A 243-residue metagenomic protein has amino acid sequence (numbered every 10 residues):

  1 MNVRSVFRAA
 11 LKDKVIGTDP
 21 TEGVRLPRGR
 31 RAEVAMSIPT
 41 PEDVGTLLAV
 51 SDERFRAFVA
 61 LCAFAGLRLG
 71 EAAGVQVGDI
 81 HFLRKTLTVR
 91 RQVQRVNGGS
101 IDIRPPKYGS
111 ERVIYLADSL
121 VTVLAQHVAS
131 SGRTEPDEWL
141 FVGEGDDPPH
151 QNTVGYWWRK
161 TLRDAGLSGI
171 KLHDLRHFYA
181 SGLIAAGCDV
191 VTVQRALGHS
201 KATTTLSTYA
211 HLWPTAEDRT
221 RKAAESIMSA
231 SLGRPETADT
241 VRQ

Functional and structural regions predicted by a protein language model:
M1, G45, T122, G155-Y156: Surface-exposed alpha-helical interface segments used for non-catalytic interactions
M1-A10, V24, L116, V154: Non-catalytic DNA-binding core/recognition domains of DNA-processing enzymes
R8-G17, A125-A129: Arg/Lys-rich amphipathic alpha helix in sigma70-family domain 2
K12-V75, L83, Q94-R95, K107-E111 (+3 more regions): Basic, Lys/Arg- and aromatic-enriched nucleic-acid-binding interface segment
T46-R56, A65, I114, A129-P148 (+2 more regions): Short, basic (Lys/Arg/His-rich) helix/loop patches that form interaction surfaces in the mid-to-C-terminal regions
A49, R84, V93-T122, Q126 (+5 more regions): C-terminal secondary-structure termini that scaffold catalytic or DNA-interacting sites
D79-T86, G169, C188-A210, D218: Short, polar N-cap/turn motifs at the start of nucleic acid-interacting alpha helices
